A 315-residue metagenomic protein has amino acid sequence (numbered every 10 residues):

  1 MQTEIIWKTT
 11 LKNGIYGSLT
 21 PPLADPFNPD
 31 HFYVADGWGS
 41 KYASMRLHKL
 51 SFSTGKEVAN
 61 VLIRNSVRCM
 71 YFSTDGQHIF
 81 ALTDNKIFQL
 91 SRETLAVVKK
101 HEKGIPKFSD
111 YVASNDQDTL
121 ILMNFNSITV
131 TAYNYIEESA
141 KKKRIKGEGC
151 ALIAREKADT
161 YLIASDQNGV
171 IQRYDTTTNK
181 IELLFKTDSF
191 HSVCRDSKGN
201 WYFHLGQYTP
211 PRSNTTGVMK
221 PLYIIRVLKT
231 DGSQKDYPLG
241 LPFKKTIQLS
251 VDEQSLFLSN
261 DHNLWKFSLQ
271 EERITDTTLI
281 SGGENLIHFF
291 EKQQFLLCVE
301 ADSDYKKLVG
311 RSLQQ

Functional and structural regions predicted by a protein language model:
I5-N13, K56-L62, A96-E102, S139-I145 (+3 more regions): A short beta-strand motif characteristic of beta-propeller blades
L11-M45: Beta-strand-rich domains and repeat architectures in extracellular enzymes and scaffolds, especially beta-propellers
I15-A24, N65-T74, P106-N115, G147-E156 (+3 more regions): Repeated scaffold domains used in trafficking and secretory/extracellular systems, primarily beta-propellers
F32, I79, L120, Y161-L162 (+3 more regions): Hydrophobic beta-strand positions that form the internal "hydrophobic ladder" of WD40/Gbeta-like beta-propeller blades
W38-Y42, K86-I87, S127-T129, N168-G169 (+3 more regions): Short glycine/acidic-enriched loop and turn motifs that connect beta-strands
M45-H48, K86-F88, T129-T131, V170-Q172 (+3 more regions): A short loop-to-beta-strand structural motif that recurs across blades of beta-propeller domains
S51-G55, S91-L95, N134-E138, D175-N179 (+3 more regions): Short loop/turn segments that connect beta-strands within beta-propeller blades
G282-Q315: Blade-level signature of beta-propeller repeat domains, shared across WD40, Kelch, NHL, RCC1 and BNR/Asp-box propellers
